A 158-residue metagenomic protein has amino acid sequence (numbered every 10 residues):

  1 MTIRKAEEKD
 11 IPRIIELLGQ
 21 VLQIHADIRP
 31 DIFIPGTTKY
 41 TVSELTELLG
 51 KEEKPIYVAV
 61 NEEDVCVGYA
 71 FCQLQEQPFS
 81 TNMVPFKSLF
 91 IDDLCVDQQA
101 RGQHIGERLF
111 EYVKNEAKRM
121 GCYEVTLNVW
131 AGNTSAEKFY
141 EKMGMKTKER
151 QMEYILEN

Functional and structural regions predicted by a protein language model:
T2-L17: A short beta-loop-alpha structural element at the N-terminal edge of CoA-dependent acyl/N-acetyltransferase catalytic
Q23-L45: Conserved GNAT-fold acetyl-CoA-binding loop/helix
S43-V58, F90: A short helix-loop-beta-strand connector motif used in the catalytic cores of GNAT acetyltransferases and, in some
V58, V65-Q73, C95: Conserved beta-strand in the GNAT
D93-V96, G102-N115, K142: Conserved acetyl-CoA-binding loop-helix of GNAT-fold acetyltransferases
E107, E111, R119, A131-E149: Conserved active-site alpha-helix within GNAT-family acetyltransferase domains
K118-N128: Conserved GNAT acetyl-CoA-binding A-motif
T126-A136, E153-E157: Conserved beta-strand-loop-alpha-helix junction that forms the acyl-donor binding cleft
